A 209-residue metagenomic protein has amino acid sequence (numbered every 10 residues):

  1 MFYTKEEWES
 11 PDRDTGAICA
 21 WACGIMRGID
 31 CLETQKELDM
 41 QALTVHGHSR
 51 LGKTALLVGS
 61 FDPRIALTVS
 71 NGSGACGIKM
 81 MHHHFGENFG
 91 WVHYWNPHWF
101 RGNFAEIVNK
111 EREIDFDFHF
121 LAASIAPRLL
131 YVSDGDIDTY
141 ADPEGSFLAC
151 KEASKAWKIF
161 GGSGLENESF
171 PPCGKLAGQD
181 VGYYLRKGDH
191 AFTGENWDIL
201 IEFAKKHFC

Functional and structural regions predicted by a protein language model:
M1-T34, G74-H82: Cap/lid segment of the alpha/beta-hydrolase catalytic domain
I25, E33, G52-P63, T68: Short glycine-enriched nucleophile-adjacent loop and the immediately C-terminal alpha-helix near the catalytic center
E37-S49: Alpha/beta-hydrolase fold nucleophile elbow
S70-L121, S146-N167: Mobile cap/lid helix-loop segments that gate and shape the active-site cleft of serine hydrolases
S124-L130, A177-V181: Short, proline-enriched alpha-helix->beta-strand connector loops that line the catalytic pocket of alpha/beta-hydrolase
A126-P143, R186-G188: Conserved strand-to-loop "acid loop" that flanks and positions the catalytic carboxylate
T139-A149, F192-T193: Conserved alpha/beta-hydrolase "acid-adjacent" motif
K151-C209: C-terminal catalytic histidine-bearing segment of alpha/beta-hydrolase fold enzymes
